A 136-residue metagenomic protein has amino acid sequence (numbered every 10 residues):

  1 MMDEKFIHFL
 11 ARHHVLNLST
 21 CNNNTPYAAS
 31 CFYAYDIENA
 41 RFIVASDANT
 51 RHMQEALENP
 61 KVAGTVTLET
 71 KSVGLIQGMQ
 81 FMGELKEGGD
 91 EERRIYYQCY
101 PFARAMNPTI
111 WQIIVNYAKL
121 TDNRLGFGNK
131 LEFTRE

Functional and structural regions predicted by a protein language model:
M1-L16: Extreme N-terminal tail/first-helix region
M2-K5, H52, E92: Hydrophobic alpha-helical segments typical of transmembrane helices and their membrane-interface/capping positions
I7-H8, A34, Q54, F102-A103: Short secondary-structure boundary/capping segments
H13-A48, A56, V62-T67: Short beta-strand segments
S46-T50, A63-L68, D90-A103: Short acidic (Asp/Glu) patches
H52-G83: Helix-adjacent hinge/juxtasegments
V73-E136: Charged, gly/pro-rich active-site loop segments
